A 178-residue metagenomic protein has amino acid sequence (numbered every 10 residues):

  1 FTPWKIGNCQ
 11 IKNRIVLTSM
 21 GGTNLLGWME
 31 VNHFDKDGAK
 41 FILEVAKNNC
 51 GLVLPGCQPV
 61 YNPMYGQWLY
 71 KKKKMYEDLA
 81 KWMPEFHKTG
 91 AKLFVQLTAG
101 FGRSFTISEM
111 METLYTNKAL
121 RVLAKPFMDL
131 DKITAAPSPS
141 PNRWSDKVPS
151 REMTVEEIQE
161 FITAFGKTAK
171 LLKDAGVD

Functional and structural regions predicted by a protein language model:
F1-M111, P149-S150, F161, A169: N-terminal capping/small domains of soluble enzymes
C50, G176-D178: A structural motif
K92, T98-A175: Non-globular sequence segments
